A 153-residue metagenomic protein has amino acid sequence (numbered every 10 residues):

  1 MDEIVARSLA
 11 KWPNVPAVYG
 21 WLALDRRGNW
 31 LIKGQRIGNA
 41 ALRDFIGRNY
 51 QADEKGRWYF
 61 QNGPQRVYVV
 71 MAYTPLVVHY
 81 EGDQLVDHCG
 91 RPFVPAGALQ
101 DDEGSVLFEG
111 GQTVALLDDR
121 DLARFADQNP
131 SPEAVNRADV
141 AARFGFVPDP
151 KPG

Functional and structural regions predicted by a protein language model:
M1-D44: Long alpha-helical, hydrophobic tracts
A6-L9, P16-Y19, R27, R57 (+6 more regions): Generic secondary-structure boundary/loop-capping signal
A17-V18, L24-R27, D53-K55, Q100-E103: A short, compositionally biased
V18, Q51, P64, S131 (+1 more regions): A generic structural signal for solvent-exposed, polar alpha-helical segments
N29-P75: Short, well-structured hydrophobic secondary-structure segments
W30-L31, W58-Q61, L85-D87, G104-G110: Generic recognition of long tandem-repeat/solenoid scaffolds
A72-P95: Surface-exposed beta-loop interaction hotspot
H88-G153: Glycine-rich, aromatic-bearing surface loops/beta-hairpins
